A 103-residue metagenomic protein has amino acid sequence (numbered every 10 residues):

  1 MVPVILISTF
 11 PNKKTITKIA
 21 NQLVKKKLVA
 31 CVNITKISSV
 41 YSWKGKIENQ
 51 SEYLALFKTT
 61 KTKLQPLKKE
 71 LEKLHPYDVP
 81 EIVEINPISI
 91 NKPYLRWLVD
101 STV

Functional and structural regions predicted by a protein language model:
M1-V103: Positively charged, small/polar-rich N-terminal and surface patches that mediate targeting and assembly and bind
